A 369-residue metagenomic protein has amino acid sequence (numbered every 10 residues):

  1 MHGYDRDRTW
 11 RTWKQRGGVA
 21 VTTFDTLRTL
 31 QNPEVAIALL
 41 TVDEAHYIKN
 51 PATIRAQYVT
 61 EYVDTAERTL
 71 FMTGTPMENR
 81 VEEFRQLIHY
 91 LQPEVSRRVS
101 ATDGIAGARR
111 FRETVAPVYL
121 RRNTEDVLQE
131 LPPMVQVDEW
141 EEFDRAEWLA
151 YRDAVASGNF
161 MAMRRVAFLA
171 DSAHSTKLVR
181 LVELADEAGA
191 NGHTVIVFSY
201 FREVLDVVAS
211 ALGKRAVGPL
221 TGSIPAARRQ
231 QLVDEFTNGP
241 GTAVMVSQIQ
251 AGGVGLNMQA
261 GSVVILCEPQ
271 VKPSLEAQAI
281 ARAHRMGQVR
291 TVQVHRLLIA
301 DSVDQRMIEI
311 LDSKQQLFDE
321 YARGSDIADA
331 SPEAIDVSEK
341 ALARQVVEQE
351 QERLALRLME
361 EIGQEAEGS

Functional and structural regions predicted by a protein language model:
D5-L39: Conserved helix/coil segment N-terminal to the catalytic DExD/H
D5-T12, I196-F198, D206-V207, K214-G252: Conserved helicase ATPase core of P-loop NTP-dependent helicases/translocases
V21-T22, R68-G74, M245-S247: Structural recognition of the conserved hydrophobic beta-strand(s) that form the central parallel beta-sheet of P-loop
L27-Q31, N79-V81, L205-A209, Q230 (+2 more regions): SF2 helicase motor core recognition
E34-F71: SF2 helicase catalytic motif II
A36-T41, Q86, L256-P269, V292-R296: A short beta-strand element within the Helicase C-terminal
P51-A52, R80-R85, E94-H193, E203 (+4 more regions): Interdomain linker/hinge connecting the two RecA-like lobes of the SF2 helicase core
V271-I280, H284-A366: A conserved SF2-helicase RecA2
